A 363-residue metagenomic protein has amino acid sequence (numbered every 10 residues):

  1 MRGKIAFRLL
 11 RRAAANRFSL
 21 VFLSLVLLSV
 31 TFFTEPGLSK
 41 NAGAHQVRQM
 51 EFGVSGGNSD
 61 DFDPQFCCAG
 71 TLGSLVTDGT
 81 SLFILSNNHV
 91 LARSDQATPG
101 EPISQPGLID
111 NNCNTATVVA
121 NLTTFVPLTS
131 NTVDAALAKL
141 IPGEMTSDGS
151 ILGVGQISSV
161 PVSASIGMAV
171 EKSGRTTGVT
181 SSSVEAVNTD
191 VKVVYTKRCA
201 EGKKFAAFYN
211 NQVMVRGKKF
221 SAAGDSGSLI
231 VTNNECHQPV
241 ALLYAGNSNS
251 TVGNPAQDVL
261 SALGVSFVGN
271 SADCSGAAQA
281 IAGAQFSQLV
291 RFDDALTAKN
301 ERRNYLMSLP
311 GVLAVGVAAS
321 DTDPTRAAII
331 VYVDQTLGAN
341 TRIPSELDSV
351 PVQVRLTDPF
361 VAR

Functional and structural regions predicted by a protein language model:
M1-A15: N-terminal secretory signal peptides that target proteins for export/translocation
A13, S19-T31: Bacterial N-terminal signal peptides
F32-F83, D95-L128, I141, S271-P310 (+4 more regions): Protease-domain processing segments flanking chymotrypsin-fold serine proteases, especially trypsin-like
N41-Q212, V231-E235: Serine endopeptidase catalytic core focused on the charge-relay Asp
F83-L85, L137, L229-V231, A241 (+2 more regions): Structural recognition of the beta-strand scaffold that forms the well-ordered cores of secreted hydrolase catalytic
P102, F220-S221, V231-V290: C-terminal subregion of chymotrypsin/trypsin-like serine protease catalytic domains
V194-A223, G227-S228, A277-A278, N340 (+1 more regions): C-terminal recognition in membrane/secretory proteostasis and scaffolding
V240-L242, T322-Q335: Disulfide-stabilized extracellular beta-strand modules
